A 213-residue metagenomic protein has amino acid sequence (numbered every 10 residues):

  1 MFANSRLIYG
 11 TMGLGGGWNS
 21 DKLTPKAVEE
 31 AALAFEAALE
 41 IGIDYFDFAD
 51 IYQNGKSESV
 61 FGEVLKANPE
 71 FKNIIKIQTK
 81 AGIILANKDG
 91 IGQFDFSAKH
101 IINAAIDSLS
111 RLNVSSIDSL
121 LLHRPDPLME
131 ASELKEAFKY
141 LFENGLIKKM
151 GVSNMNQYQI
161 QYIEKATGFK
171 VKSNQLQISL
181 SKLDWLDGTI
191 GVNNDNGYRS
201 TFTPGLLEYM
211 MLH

Functional and structural regions predicted by a protein language model:
M1-K76, E143: N-terminal binding-site loop/beta-alpha segment at the start of enzyme catalytic domains that lines or forms
Y9, A38, F46, F61 (+6 more regions): Conserved, mostly hydrophobic/aromatic
T11-G13, F48-D50, T79-A81, R124 (+2 more regions): A cross-domain feature marking catalytic cores of carbohydrate-active enzymes and several ubiquitous metabolic/repair
G15-D21, I84-I91, D184-W185: A short acidic, helix-capping loop that chelates divalent metal ions and anchors anionic groups
L23-A38, F94-N113, E133-E136, Q157-Y162 (+1 more regions): Short, acidic/polar
K72-A98, H123-R124: Structural motif corresponding to the early beta-alpha repeats
L109-E130: Active-site groove signature of glycoside hydrolases
P125, M129-H213: Beta/alpha (TIM)-barrel catalytic core signal, keyed to glycine-rich beta->alpha loops juxtaposed to Asp/Glu that bind
